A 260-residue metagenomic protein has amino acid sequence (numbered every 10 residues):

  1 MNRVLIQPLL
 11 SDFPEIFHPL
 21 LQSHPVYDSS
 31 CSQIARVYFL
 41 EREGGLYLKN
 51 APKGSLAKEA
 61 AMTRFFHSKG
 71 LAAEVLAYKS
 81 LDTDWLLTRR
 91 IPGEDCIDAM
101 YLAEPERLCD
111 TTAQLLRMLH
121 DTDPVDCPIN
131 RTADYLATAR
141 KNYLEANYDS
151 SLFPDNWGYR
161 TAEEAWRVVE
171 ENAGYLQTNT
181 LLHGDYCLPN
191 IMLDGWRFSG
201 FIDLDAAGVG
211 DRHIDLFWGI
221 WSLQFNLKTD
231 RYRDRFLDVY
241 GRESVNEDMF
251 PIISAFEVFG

Functional and structural regions predicted by a protein language model:
N2-L5, P52-G54: Short, surface-exposed ligand-recognition loops at beta-strand->loop->(often short) alpha-helix junctions that present
V4-L5, V26, R242-G260: Charged phosphate-binding loop/patch that engages nucleotide di/tri-phosphates or the phosphate backbone of nucleic
L5-H18, D121-G184, V245-D248: An alpha-helical support segment within catalytic cores of ATP-dependent transferases
H18-D28: Conserved N-terminal boundary motif of the eukaryotic protein kinase catalytic domain
Y27-I129, L176: ATP-binding pocket architecture of kinase catalytic cores
N147-P154, D230-R242, V258-G260: ATP/Mg2+ or Mg2+-diphosphate-binding catalytic cores that bind nucleotide phosphates or diphosphates via glycine-rich
Y175-L181, D194-V245, P251: Active-site Asp-x-Gly
P189-L193: Hydrophobic residue at the +6 position relative to the catalytic HRD Asp in the kinase catalytic loop
